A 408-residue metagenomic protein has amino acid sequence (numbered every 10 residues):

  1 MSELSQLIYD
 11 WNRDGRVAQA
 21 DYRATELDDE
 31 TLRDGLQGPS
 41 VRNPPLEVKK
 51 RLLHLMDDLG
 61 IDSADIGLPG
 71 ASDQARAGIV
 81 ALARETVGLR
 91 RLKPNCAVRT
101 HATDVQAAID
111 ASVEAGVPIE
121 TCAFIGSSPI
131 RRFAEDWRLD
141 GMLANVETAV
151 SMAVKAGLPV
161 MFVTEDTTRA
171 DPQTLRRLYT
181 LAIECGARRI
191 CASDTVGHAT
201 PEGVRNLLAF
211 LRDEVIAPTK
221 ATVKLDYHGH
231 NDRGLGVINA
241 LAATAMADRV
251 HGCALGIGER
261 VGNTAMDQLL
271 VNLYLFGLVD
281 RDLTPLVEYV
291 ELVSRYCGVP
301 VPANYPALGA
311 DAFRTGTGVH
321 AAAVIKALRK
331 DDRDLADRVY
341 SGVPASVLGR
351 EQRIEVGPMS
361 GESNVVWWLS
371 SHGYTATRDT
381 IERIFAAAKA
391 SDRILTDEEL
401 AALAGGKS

Functional and structural regions predicted by a protein language model:
M1-T100, R353-V356, S360, S371-H372 (+1 more regions): N-terminal capping/small domains of soluble enzymes
S2-R33, V279-S408: A mid-to-C-terminal "edge-of-domain" accessory segment
Y22, L27, G38, N43-D62 (+4 more regions): Alpha/beta enzyme core
R42, L68-S72, P94, V98 (+9 more regions): Hydrophobic alpha-helical scaffolding
P44-E47, R51, D73-A77, T103 (+15 more regions): Conserved active-site and cofactor/substrate-binding residues in soluble primary-metabolism enzymes
L59, E85, L89, A111 (+13 more regions): Change "in soluble alpha/beta enzymes" to "in soluble alpha/beta proteins
A199-D331: Catalytic alpha/beta core domains of metabolic enzymes, predominantly
